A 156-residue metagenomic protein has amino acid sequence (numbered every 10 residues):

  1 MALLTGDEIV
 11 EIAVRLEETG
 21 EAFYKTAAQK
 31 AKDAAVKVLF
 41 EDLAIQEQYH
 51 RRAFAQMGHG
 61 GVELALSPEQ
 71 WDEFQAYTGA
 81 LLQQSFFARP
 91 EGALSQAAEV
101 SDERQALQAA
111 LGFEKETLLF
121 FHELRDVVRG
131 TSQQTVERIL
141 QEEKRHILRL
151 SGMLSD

Functional and structural regions predicted by a protein language model:
M1-D156: Non-heme di-metal
